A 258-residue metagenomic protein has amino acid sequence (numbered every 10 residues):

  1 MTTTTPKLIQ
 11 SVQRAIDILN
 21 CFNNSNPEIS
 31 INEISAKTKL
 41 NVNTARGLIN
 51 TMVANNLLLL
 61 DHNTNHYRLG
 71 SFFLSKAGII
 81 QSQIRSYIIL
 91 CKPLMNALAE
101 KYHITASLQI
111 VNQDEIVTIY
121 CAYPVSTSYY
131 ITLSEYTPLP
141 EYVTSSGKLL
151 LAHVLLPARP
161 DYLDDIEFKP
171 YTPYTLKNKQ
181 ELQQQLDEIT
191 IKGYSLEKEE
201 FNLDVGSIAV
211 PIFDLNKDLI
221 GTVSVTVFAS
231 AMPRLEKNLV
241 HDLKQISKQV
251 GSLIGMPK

Functional and structural regions predicted by a protein language model:
M1-R85, M256: N-terminal helix-turn-helix
L8-V12, I31, H66, G70 (+9 more regions): Short, structured helix-loop boundary elements
K37, L90-K101, K192, Q249 (+1 more regions): Amphipathic alpha-helical regulatory segments at dimerization interfaces that relay allosteric signals between sensory
L58-L60, L108-Q109, I212: A structural signal for short hydrophobic beta-strand segments in well-ordered beta-sheet cores
H62, C121-Y123, E200, S224: Short clusters of small/polar residues that mark proteolytic maturation junctions
R68-D164: Amphipathic alpha-helical effector-binding/dimerization core of metabolite-sensing transcriptional regulators
E167, S247-K258: Cysteine/selenocysteine-centered motifs that mediate thiol-based redox chemistry or coordinate metal-sulfur cofactors
Y174-Q249: Extended hydrophobic
